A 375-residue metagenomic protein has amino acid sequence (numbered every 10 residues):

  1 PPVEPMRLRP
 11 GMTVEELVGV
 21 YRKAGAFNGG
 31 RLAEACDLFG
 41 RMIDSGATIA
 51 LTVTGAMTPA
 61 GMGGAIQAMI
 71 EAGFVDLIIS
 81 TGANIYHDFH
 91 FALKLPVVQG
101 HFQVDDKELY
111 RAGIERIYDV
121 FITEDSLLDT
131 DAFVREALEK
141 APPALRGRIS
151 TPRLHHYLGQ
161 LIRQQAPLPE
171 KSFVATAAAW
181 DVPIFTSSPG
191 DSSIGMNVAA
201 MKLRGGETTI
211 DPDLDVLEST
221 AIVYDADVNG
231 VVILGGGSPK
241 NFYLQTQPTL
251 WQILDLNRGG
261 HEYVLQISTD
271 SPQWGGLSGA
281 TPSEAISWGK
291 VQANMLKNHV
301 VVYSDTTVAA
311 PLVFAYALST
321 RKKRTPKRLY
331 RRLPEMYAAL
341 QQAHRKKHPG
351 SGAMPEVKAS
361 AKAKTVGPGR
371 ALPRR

Functional and structural regions predicted by a protein language model:
P1-C36, G40-I43: N-terminal glycine-rich anion-binding loop in soluble enzyme alpha/beta folds
G30, A221, V228, Q252-R375: C-terminal functional extensions of proteins
C36-T48, A177-A178, A221-V228: Glycine-rich phosphate/diphosphate-binding loops that line cofactor/substrate pockets in enzymes
I49-T58, I78, F185-P189, E207-S278: Glycine-rich anion-binding loop/nest that anchors nucleotide
G61-G64, F89-L95, G195-A200, Y243-Q247 (+1 more regions): Short acidic, glycine/serine/threonine-rich loops at helix termini
I66-A132: A generic, well-ordered mixed alpha/beta core segment in the N-terminal half of proteins
N84-D88, S192-S193, S271-W274: Short gly/pro/ser/thr-enriched loop/turn and capping motifs at secondary-structure boundaries
E108-S193: Ligand-binding beta-strand-loop-alpha-helix segment within the catalytic cores of soluble metabolic enzymes
